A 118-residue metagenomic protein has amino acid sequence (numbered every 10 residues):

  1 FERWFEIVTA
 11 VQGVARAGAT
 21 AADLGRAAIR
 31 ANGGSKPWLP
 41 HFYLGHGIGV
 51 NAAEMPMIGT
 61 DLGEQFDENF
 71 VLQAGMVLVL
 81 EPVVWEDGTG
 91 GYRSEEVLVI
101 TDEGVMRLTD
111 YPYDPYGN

Functional and structural regions predicted by a protein language model:
F1-N118: Active-site neighborhoods and metal-handling regions in enzymes and metal-associated proteins
